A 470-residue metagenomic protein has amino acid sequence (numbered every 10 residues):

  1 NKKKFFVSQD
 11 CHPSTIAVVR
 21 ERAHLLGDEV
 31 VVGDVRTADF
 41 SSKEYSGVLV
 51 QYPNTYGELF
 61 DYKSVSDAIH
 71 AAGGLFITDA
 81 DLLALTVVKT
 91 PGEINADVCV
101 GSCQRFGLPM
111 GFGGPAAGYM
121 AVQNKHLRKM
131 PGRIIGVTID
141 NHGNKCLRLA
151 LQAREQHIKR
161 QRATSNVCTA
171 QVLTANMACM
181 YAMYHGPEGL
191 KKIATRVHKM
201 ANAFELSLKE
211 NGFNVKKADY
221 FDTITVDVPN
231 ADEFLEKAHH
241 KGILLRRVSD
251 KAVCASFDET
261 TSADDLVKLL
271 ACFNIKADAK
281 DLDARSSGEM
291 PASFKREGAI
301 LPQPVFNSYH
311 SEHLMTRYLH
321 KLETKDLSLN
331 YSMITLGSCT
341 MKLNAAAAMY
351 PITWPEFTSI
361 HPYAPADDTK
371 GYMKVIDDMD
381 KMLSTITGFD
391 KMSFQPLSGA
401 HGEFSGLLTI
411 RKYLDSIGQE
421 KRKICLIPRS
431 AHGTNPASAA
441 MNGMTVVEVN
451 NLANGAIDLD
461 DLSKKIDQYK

Functional and structural regions predicted by a protein language model:
N1, S311, F357-L397, G402: Conserved N-terminal alpha-helix of the aminotransferase class I/II PLP-enzyme fold
N1-C146, L208-F213, F221, T225-V228 (+4 more regions): Conserved PLP-enzyme active-site core in the AAT-like
Q9, R36-F40, T86, I134-G143 (+8 more regions): A glycine-rich phosphate-binding loop feature that marks nucleotide/adenosyl-phosphate handling sites
Q51, T55, A194, V305 (+3 more regions): Short acidic-aromatic active-site loops that bind/stabilize oxyanions
K63-D67, A263-T335, C339-A347, I352-T358: Flexible inter-domain linker/hinge segments
R105-S207, N211, K216-A218: Active-site C-terminal subdomain of aminotransferase-like
L108-A121, K125-H126, A170-T174, S256 (+3 more regions): Conserved phosphate/anionic-ligand binding catalytic regions in large, soluble enzymes, centered on
E188-C272, A277-R285, T316, L322-L327 (+1 more regions): Conserved C-terminal alpha-helix-loop-beta "cap" of PLP-dependent enzymes that closes/shapes the active-site mouth
